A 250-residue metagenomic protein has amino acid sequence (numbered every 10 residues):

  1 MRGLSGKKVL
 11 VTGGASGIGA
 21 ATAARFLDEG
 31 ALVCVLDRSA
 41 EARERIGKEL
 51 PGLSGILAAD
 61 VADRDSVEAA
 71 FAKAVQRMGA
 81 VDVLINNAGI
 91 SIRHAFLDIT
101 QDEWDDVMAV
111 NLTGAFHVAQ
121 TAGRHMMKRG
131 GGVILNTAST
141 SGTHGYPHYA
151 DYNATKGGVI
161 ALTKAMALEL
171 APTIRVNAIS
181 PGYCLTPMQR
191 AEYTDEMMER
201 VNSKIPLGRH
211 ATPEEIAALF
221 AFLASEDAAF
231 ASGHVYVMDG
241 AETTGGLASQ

Functional and structural regions predicted by a protein language model:
A95-F96, T100-M108, V201: Substrate-binding pocket helix/loop in short-chain dehydrogenase/reductase
L97, H144-A150, G208, E226: Active-site loop immediately N-terminal to the catalytic Tyr-X3-Lys motif of short-chain dehydrogenase/reductase
A119, T155, T163: Active-site helix of classical SDR
R124, A167-P172, A229: Alpha-helical segment proximal to the catalytic Tyr-Lys
S139: Residue(s) in the substrate-gating loop at a strand-loop-helix junction that position the organic substrate next
H144, S232-Q250: Short C-terminal tail/terminal secondary-structure segment of NAD(P)H-dependent dehydrogenase/reductase domains
A178, E199-D227, A231, M238-G240: C-terminal helical subdomain
